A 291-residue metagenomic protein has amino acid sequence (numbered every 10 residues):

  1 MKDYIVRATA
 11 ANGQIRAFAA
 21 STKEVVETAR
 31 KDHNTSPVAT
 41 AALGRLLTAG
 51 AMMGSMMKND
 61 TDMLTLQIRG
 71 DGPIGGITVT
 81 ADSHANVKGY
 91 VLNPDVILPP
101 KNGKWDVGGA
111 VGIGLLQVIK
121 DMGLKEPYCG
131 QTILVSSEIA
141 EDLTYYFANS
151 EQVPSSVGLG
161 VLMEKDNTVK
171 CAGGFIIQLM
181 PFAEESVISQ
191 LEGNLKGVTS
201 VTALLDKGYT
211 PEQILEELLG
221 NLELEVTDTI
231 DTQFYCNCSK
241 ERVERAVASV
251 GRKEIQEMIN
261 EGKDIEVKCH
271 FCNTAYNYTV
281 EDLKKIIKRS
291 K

Functional and structural regions predicted by a protein language model:
M1-D228: Interaction interfaces in information-processing and related assembly proteins
K196-K291: Cys/His-clustered metal-coordination modules, chiefly Zn-binding fingers
